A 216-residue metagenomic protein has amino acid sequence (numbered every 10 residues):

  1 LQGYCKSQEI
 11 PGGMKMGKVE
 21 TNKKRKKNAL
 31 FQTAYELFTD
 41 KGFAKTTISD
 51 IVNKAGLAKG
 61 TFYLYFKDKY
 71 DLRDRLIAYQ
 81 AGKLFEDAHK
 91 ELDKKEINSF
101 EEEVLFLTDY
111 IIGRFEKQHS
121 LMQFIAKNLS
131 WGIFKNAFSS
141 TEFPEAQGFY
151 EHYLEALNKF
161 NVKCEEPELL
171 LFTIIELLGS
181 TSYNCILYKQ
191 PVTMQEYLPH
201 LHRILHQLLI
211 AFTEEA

Functional and structural regions predicted by a protein language model:
L1-R25, T213-A216: N-terminal intrinsically disordered/low-complexity leader segments
V19, R25-A29, T33, L170: N-terminal positioning helix adjacent to the helix-turn-helix/winged-helix DNA-binding module
A29, L37-D71, R75: Helix-turn-helix
F66, R73-K83, D87, I125 (+1 more regions): Alpha-helical DNA-contacting segments of helix-turn-helix folds
R75, H89-K117, L171-I174: Hydrophobic alpha-helical connector segments
G82, E86, F134-N161, E168-F172 (+1 more regions): Amphipathic alpha-helical packing segments from all-alpha helical-bundle domains
G113-H152, L187: Short secondary-structure transition hinges
N158-I204, E215-A216: Hydrophobic/aromatic-rich alpha-helical bundle segments in the mid-to-C-terminal region
